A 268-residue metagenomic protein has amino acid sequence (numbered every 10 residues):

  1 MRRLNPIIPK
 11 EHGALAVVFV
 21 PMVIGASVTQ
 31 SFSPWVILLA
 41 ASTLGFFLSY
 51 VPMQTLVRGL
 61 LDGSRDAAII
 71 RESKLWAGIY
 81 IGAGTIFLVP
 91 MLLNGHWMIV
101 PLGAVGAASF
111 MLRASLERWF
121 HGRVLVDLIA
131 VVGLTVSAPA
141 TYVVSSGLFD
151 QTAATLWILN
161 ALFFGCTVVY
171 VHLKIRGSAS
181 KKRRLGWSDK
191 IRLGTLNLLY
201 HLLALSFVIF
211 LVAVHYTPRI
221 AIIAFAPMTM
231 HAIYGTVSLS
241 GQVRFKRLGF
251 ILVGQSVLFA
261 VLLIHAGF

Functional and structural regions predicted by a protein language model:
M1-L15, S64-S73, L112-V132, K181-N197 (+1 more regions): Interhelical loop and helix-boundary elements at the membrane-water interface of polytopic inner-membrane proteins
M1-M91, Q255: N-terminal topogenic module of multi-pass integral membrane proteins
A16-M22, I79-I86, A130-S137, L196-F210 (+1 more regions): Core segments of transmembrane alpha-helices that mediate helix-helix packing or line hydrophobic substrate/ligand
V23-A40, I86-P101, V136-I158, F207-A221 (+1 more regions): Helix-coil boundary and interhelical linker segments in multi-pass alpha-helical membrane proteins
P34-L38, E72-M111, L198-L239: Transmembrane helix-loop-helix
L44-T55, F110-S115, A161-G177, P227-S238: Transmembrane alpha-helical segments that form the membrane-embedded catalytic/substrate-channel core of multi-pass
L56-K74, L162-L205: Solvent-exposed interhelical
D127-S180: Hydrophobic, aromatic-enriched interface-forming segments
